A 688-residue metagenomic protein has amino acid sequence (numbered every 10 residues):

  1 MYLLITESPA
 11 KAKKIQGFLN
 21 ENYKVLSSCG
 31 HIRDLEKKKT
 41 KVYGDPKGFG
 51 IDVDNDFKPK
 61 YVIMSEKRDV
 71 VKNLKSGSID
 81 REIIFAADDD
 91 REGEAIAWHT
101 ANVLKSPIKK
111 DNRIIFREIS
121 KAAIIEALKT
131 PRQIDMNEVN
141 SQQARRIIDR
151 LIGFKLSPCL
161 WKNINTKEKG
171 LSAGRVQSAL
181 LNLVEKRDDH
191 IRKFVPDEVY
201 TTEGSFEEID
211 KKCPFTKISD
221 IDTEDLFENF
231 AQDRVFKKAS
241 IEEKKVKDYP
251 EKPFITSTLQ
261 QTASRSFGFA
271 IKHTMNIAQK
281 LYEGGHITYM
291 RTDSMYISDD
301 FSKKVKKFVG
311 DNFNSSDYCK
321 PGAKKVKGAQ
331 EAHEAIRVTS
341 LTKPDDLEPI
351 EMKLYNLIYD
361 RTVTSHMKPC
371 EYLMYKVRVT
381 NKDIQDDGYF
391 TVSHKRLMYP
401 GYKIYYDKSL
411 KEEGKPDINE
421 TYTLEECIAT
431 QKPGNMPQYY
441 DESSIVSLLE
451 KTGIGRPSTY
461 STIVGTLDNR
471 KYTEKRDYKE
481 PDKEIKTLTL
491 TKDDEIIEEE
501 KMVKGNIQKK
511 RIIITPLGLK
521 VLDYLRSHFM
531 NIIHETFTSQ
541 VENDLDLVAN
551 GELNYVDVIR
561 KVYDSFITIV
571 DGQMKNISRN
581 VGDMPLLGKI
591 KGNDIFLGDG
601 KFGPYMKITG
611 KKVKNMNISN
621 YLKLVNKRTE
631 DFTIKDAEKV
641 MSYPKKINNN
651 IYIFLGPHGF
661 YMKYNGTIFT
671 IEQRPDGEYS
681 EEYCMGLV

Functional and structural regions predicted by a protein language model:
M1, I5, K11-K14, K38 (+5 more regions): NTP-handling and nucleic-acid-processing catalytic cores
M1-I152, L160, C319-G322, L410-K411 (+2 more regions): Intrinsically disordered, low-complexity regulatory segments
Y2, K14, E21, S78-R81 (+5 more regions): Basic, low-complexity terminal or inter-domain segments flanking catalytic cores
I83, H99-R113, L171, K186-H190 (+2 more regions): Feature marking long nucleic-acid-engaging regions of large polymerase/nuclease enzymes
I119-F206, E243-K247: C-terminal or mid-to-C-terminal helical accessory/interaction module adjacent to the motor/catalytic core
I221-P253, Q260, D417-E420, T430: Metal- or metallocofactor-binding catalytic centers and their adjacent structured scaffolds across diverse enzyme
T262, S266-H273: A conserved hydrophobic secondary-structure block that centers on an alpha-helix together with its immediately flanking
